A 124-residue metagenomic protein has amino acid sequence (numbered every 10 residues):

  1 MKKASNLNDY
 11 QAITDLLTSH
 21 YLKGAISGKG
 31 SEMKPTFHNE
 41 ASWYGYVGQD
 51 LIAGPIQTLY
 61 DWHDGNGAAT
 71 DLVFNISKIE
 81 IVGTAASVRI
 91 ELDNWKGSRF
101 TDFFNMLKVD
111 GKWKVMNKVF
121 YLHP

Functional and structural regions predicted by a protein language model:
M1-S31, P35, N39: Short, low-complexity N-terminal intrinsically disordered segments enriched in polar/charged residues
D9-D15, S42-S98: Surface-exposed, charged secondary-structure patches
G28, T36, V47-Q49, F103 (+1 more regions): Residue-level detector of alpha-helical recognition elements and their boundaries
M33-K34, A41, V88, M106: Hydrophobic pocket/interface hotspot
F37, L92-N94, V119-F120: Short beta-strand segments enriched in hydrophobic/aromatic residues within well-folded beta-rich domains
H38, A69-D71, D110: Short, well-ordered coil/turn elements that cap or connect secondary structure elements
R99-P124: Short beta-strand edge/turn micro-motifs at domain boundaries
